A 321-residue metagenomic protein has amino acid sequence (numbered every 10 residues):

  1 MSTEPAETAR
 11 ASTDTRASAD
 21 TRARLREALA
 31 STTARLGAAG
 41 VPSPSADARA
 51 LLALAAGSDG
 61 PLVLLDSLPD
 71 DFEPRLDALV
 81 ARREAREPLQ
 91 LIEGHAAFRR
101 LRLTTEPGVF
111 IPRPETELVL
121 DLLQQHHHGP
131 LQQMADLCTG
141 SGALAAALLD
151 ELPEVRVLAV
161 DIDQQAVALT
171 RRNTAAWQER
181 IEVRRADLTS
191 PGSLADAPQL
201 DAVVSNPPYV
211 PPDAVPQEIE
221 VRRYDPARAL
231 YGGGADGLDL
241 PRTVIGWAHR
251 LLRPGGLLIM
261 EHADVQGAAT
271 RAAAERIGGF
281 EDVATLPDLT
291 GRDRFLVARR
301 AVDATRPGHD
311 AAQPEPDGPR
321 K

Functional and structural regions predicted by a protein language model:
M1-V63: Non-catalytic accessory regions of SAM-dependent methyltransferases
S2, L52-Q125: Conserved AdoMet
L122-G129, R250: Glycine-rich helix-loop-beta junction characteristic of Rossmann-like nucleotide cofactor-binding loops
P130-G140: Conserved class I S-adenosyl-L-methionine
S141-P153: Conserved SAM-binding loop of SAM-dependent methyltransferases across substrates and taxa, primarily the Class I
E151, V155-R156, V160-D303: S-adenosylmethionine
V302-K321: Flexible, glycine-/basic-rich loop-and-beta segments that form/coincide with the SAM-dependent methyltransferase
